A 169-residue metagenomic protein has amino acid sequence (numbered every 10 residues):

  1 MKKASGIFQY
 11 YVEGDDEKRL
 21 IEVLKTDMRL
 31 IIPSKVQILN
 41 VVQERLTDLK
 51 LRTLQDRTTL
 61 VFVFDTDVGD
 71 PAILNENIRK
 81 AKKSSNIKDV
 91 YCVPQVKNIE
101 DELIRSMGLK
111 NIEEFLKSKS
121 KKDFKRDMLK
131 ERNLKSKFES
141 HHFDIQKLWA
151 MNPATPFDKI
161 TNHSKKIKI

Functional and structural regions predicted by a protein language model:
M1-S5, K18-S34, L46-V61, T66-I169: C-terminal accessory helical subdomains adjacent to catalytic cores in phosphodiester- and nucleotide-handling enzymes
F8, Q37-I38: Conserved helicase/translocase motor-coupling segment
V12-G14: Extended, compositionally biased accessory segments flanking or bridging domains
